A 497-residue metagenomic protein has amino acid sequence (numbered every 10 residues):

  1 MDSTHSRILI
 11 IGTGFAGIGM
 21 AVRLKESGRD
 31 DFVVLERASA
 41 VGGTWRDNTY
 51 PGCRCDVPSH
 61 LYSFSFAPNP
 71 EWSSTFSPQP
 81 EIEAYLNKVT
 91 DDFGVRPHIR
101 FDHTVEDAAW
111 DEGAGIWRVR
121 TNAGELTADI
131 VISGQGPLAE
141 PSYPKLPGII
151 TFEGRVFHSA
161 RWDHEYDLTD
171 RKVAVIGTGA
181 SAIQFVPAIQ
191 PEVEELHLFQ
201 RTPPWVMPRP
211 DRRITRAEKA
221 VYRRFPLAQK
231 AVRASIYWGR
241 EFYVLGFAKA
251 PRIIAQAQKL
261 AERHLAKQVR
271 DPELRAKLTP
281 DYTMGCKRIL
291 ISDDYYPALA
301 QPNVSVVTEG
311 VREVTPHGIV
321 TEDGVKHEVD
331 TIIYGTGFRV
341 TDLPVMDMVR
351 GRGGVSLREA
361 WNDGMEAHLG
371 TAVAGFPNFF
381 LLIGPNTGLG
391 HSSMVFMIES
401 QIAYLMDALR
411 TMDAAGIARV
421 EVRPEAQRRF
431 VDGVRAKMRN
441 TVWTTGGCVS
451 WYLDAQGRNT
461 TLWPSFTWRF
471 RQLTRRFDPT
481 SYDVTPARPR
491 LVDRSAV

Functional and structural regions predicted by a protein language model:
D2-H5, L9-I11, F15, G19-A40 (+7 more regions): Rossmann-like dinucleotide-binding core of oxidoreductases
S6-I10, F15-R96, Q200-P203, K267-E273: Beta1-alpha1 glycine-rich phosphate/pyrophosphate-binding loop at the start of Rossmann-like nucleotide-binding domains
N69-K88, K249-Q256, Y282-D294: Short beta-strand to alpha-helix junction loop
S74-A139: Feature captures the FAD/FMN-dependent oxidoreductase FAD-binding
E81-I99, R288-E313: Helical element adjacent to the flavin cofactor pocket in flavoenzyme catalytic cores
F101-G115, S305-V320: A conserved short coil-to-beta-strand element within the FAD-binding core of flavoproteins
Y143-H158, V320-T371: Central helical "cap/lid" subdomain
E399, A403-V497: C-terminal active-site-capping segments
